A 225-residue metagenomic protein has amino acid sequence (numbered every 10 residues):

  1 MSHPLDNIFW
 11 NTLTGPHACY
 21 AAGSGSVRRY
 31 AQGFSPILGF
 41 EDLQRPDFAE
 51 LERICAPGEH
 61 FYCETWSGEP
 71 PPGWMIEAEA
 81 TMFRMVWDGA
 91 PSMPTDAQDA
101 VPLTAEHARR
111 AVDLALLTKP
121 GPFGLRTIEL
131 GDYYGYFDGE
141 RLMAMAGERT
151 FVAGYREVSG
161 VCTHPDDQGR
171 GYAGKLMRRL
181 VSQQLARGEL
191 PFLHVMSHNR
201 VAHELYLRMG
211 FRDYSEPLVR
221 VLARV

Functional and structural regions predicted by a protein language model:
M1-P70: N-terminal charged segments
S2-P4, D88-G121: Short amphipathic alpha-helix that is part of the acyltransferase structural core
P46-L51, G169-Q184, H203-R208: Conserved acetyl-CoA-binding loop-helix of GNAT-fold acetyltransferases
E69-W74, G174, S197-S215, A223: Conserved active-site alpha-helix within GNAT-family acetyltransferase domains
E77-W87, H194, R212-V225: Conserved catalytic-core motifs of GNAT/GCN5-like acyltransferases
P122-D132, Y136-H164: A conserved beta-strand-loop-helix scaffold within acyl/acetyltransferase catalytic domains
V158, P191-V195: Conserved hydrophobic beta-strand within the GNAT/NAT acetyltransferase core sheet that lines the active-site cleft
G160, H164-K175, S197-V201: Conserved glycine-rich acetyl-CoA-binding loop
